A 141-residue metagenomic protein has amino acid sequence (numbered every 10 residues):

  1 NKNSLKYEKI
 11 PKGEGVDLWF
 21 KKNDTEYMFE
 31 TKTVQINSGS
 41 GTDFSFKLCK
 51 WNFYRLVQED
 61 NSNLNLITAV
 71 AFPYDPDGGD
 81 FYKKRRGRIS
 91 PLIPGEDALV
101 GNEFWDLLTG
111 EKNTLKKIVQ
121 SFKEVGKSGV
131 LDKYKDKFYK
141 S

Functional and structural regions predicted by a protein language model:
N1-L5: Acidic-basic catalytic patches of nuclease active cores, encompassing PD-(D/E)XK and other metal-cofactor nuclease
Y7-K9: Short Gly/Pro-enriched turn/cap motifs at secondary-structure boundaries
P11-V16, S40: Basic, glycine-/proline-tolerant helical and adjacent loop/strand elements that line or dock onto nucleic-acid
V16-Q35: Conserved catalytic cores of phosphodiester-cleaving nucleases, focusing on short active-site segments
K21-T25, V57-N63: Secondary-structure boundary elements
T33-V57: Mg2+/Mn2+-dependent nuclease catalytic core
N63-S141: Domain-level recognition of nuclease-like catalytic cores that cleave nucleotide substrates
